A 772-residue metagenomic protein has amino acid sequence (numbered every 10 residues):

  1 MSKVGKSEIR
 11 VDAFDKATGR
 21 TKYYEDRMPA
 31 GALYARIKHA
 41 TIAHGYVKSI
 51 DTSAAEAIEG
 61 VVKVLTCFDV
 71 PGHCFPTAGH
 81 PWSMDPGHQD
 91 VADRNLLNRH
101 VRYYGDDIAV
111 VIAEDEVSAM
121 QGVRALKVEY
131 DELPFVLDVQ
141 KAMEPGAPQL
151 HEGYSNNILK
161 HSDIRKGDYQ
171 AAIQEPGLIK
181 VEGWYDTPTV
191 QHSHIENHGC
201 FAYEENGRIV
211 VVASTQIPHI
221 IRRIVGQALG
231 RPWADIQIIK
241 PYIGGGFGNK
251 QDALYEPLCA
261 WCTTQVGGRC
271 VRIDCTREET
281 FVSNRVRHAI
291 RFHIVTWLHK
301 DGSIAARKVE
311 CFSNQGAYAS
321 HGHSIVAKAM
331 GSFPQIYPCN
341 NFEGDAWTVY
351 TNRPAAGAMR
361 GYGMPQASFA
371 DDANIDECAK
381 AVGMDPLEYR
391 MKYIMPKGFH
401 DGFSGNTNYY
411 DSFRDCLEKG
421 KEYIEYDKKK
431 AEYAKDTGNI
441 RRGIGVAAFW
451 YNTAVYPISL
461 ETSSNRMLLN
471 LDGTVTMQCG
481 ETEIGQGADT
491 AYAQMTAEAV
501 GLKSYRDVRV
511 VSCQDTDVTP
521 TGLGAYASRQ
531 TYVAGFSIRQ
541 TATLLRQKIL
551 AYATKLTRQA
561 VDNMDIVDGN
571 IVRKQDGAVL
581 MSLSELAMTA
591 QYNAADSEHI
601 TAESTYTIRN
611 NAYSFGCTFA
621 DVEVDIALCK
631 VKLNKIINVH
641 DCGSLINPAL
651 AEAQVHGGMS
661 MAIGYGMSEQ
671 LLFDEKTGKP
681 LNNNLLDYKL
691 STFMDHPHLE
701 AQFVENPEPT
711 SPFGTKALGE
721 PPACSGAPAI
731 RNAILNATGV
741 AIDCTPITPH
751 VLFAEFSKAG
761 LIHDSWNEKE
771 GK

Functional and structural regions predicted by a protein language model:
M1-S155, G267: Flexible, low-hydrophobicity surface segments
K6, V11-T18, D85-H88, N156-C200 (+5 more regions): Glycine-rich loop/linker segments at domain edges
A35, I209-A213, T474-C479, L633-K635: Short, aliphatic-rich beta-strand segments
C67-F68, G230-D235, T264-V271, K300 (+3 more regions): C-terminal catalytic domains of large/alpha subunits in multi-subunit enzymes
C74-G79, G122-A125, R222-I224, F247-A253 (+11 more regions): Short acidic, glycine/serine/threonine-rich loops at helix termini
R99-H100, P232-P241, Q265-T276, T280: Conserved catalytic cysteine-centered active-site region of acyl-thioester-dependent Claisen-condensing enzymes
E144-L229, I394-T474, L681-F693, H698-Q702: Helix-loop-helix junctions that connect adjacent transmembrane helices in secondary transporters/permeases, recognized
Y242, G246-G268, I273-D274, A488-T496: Thiamine diphosphate
